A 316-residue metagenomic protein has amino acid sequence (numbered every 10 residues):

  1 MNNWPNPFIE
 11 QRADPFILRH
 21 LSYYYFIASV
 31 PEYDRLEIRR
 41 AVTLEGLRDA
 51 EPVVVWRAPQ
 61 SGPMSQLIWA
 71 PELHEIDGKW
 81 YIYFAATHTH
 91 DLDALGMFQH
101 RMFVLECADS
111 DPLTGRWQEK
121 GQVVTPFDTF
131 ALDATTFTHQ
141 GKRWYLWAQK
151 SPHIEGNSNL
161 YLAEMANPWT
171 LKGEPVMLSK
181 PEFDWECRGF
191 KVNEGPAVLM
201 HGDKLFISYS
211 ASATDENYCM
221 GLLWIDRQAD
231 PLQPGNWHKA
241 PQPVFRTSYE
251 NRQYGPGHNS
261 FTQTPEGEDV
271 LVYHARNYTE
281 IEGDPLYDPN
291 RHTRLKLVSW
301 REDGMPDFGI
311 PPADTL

Functional and structural regions predicted by a protein language model:
M1-L316: Carbohydrate-active catalytic/glycan-binding domains of CAZyme proteins, especially the secreted or lumenal ectodomains
